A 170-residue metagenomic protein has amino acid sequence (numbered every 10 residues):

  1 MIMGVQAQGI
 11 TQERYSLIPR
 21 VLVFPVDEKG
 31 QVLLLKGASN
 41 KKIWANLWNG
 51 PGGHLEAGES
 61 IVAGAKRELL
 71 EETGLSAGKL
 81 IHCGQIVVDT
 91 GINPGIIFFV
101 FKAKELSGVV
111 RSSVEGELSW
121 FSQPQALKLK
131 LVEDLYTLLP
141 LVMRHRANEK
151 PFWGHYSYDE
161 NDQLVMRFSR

Functional and structural regions predicted by a protein language model:
I2-G9, C83: Short Pro/Gly-enriched beta-strand edge/turn motifs at strand-loop
A7-L33: Conserved N-terminal beta-strand and adjoining loop/helix that marks the start of the Nudix/MutT-like hydrolase domain
T11, C83-T90: Short, solvent-exposed loop/turn elements at beta->coil junctions and helix N-caps that rim active or binding pockets
K42-N46, I97: A conserved beta-turn-beta hairpin within the catalytic core of GNAT-like acetyltransferases that forms part
L55-G78, V88-V142, L164-R170: Unchanged
L75-G84, F152: A short coil-to-beta-strand element that immediately follows conserved catalytic motifs
R144-R170: Charged phosphate-binding loop/patch that engages nucleotide di/tri-phosphates or the phosphate backbone of nucleic
